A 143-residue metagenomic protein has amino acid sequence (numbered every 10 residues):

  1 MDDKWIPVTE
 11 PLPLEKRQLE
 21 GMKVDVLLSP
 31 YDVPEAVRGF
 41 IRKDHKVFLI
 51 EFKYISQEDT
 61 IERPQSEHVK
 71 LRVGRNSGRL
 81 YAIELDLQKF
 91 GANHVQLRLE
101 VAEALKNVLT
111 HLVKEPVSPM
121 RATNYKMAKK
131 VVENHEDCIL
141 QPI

Functional and structural regions predicted by a protein language model:
M1-K70, R75-N76, G91-I143: Intrinsically disordered terminal and processing segments
F52, E84-L85: Residue-level recognition of conserved beta-strand positions in structured domain cores
R79-L80: Hydrophobic "anchor" residues
L85-G91: Short, solvent-exposed aromatic-acidic interface loops
